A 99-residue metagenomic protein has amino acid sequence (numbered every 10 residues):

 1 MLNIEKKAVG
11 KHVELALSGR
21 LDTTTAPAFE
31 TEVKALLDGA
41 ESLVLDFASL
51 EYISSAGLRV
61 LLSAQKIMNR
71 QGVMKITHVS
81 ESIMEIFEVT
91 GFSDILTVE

Functional and structural regions predicted by a protein language model:
M1, A8, L15, F47 (+1 more regions): Generic signal for short, ordered secondary-structure residues within or immediately flanking folded domains
M1, S18, S93-I95: Generic secondary-structure boundary/loop-capping signal
N3-F29: STAS-typified acidic loop motif
T23-I95: Amphipathic alpha-helical interaction surfaces in cytosolic regulatory modules
T97-E99: Short acidic-hydrophobic, aromatic-tinged amphipathic segments that line or gate anion-handling sites
